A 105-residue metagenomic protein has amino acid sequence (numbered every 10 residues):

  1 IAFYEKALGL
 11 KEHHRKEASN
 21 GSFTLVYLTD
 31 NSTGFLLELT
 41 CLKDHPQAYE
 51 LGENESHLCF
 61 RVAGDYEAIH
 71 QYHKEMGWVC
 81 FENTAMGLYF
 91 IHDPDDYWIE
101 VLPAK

Functional and structural regions predicted by a protein language model:
I1, D65-H70: Short, conserved charged micro-motifs
I1-G34: Core segments of cupin and vicinal oxygen chelate
H13, Y27, H70-K105: Vicinal oxygen chelate
T29, C59-A63: Short hydrophobic/aromatic beta-strand micro-patches that form the beta-sheet surface supporting nucleotide- or nucleic
G34-F35, E50: Arg/Lys-rich, alpha-helical DNA-contact motif
E53-L58: Eukaryotic phosphotyrosine signaling hubs
